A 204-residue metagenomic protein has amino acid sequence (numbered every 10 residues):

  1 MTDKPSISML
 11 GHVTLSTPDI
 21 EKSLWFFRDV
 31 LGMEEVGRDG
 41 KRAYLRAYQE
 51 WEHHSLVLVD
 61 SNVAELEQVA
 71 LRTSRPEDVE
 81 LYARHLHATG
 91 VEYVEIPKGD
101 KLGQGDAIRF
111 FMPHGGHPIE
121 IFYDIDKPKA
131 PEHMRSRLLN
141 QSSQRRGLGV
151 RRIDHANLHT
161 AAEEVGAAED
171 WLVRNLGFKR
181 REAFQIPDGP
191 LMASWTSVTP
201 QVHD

Functional and structural regions predicted by a protein language model:
M1-E21, L66-L71, P131-G166: N-terminal beta-strand motif that seeds the catalytic metal site of vicinal oxygen chelate
T2-D3, R84-G149, P187, A193-S197: Vicinal oxygen chelate
I7, T17-E21, L71-H117, T160-D170: Vicinal oxygen chelate
M9, K41, E65, D106 (+3 more regions): Residues that flank catalytic or metal-binding motifs in active/ligand-binding sites
M9-V13, M33, L45, S55-L56 (+5 more regions): Short, structured motif recognition centered on aromatic/hydrophobic residues
G11, I20-W25, D29-L66, T73-D78 (+2 more regions): Active-site-proximal cofactor/substrate-binding loop regions of enzyme domains
T14-E52, T160-H203: Core segments of cupin and vicinal oxygen chelate
E50-L56, G116-I119, P128, Q201-D204: Short, charged/polar, Gly/Pro-enriched secondary-structure boundary elements
